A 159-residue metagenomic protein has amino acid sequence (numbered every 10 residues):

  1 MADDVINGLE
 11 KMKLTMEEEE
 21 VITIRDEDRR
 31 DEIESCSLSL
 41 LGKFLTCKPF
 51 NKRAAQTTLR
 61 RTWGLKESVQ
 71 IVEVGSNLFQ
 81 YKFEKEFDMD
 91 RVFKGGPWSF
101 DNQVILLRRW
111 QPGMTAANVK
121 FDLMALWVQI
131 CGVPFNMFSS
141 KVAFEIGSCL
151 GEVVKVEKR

Functional and structural regions predicted by a protein language model:
M1-W127, G132-K141, V156-R159: Nucleic acid-contacting regions in RNA/DNA-associated proteins, especially the beta1-alpha1 entry segment
